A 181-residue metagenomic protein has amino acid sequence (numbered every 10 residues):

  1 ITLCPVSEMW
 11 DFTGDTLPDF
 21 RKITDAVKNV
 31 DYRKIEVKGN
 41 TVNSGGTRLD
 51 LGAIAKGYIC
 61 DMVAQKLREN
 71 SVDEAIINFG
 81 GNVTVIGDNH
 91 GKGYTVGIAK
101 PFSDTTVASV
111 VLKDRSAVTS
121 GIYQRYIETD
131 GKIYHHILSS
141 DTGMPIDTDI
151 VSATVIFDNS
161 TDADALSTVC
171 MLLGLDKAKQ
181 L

Functional and structural regions predicted by a protein language model:
I1-L181: Mature catalytic core of soluble alpha/beta enzymes
